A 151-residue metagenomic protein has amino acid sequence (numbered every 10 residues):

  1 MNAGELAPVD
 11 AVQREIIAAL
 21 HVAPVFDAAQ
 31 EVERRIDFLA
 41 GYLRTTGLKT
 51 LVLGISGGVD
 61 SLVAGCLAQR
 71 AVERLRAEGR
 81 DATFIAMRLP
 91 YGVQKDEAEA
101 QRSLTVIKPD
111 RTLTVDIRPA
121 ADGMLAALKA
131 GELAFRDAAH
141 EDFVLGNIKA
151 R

Functional and structural regions predicted by a protein language model:
N2-R151: ATP-dependent adenylation/nucleotidyltransferase module used to activate substrates
